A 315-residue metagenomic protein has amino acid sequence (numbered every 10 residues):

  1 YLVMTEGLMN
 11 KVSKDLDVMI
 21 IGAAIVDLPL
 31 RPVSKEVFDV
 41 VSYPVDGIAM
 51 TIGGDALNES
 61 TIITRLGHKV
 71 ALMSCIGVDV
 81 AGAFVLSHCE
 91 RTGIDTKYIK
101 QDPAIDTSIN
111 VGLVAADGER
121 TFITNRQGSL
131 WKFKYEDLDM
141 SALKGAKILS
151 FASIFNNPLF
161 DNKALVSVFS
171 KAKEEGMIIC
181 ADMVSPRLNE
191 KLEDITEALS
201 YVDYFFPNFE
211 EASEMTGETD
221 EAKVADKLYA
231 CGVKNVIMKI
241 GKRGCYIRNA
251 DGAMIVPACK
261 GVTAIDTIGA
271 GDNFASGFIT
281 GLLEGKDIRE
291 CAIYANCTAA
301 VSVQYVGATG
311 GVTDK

Functional and structural regions predicted by a protein language model:
L2-C75, V80-I94: Glycine-rich phosphate/adenosyl-contacting loop at the front of the ribokinase-like
T5-M19, L28, P44, K171 (+1 more regions): Conserved phosphate-binding/catalytic region of the ribokinase-like
S13, A142-K144, L199: A short, aliphatic-rich alpha-helical micro-motif
A23-A24, I154, M183, N273: Active-site metal-binding loops of divalent metal-dependent hydrolases
V40-Y43, M50, R65-F151: Conserved N-terminal subdomain of the carbohydrate kinase-like
L138, N156, A212-S213: A generic structural signal for short hydrophobic patches within well-formed alpha-helices
V166-F169, K173-I178, V184-I255: Conserved phosphate/ATP/ADP-binding segment of small-molecule kinases
